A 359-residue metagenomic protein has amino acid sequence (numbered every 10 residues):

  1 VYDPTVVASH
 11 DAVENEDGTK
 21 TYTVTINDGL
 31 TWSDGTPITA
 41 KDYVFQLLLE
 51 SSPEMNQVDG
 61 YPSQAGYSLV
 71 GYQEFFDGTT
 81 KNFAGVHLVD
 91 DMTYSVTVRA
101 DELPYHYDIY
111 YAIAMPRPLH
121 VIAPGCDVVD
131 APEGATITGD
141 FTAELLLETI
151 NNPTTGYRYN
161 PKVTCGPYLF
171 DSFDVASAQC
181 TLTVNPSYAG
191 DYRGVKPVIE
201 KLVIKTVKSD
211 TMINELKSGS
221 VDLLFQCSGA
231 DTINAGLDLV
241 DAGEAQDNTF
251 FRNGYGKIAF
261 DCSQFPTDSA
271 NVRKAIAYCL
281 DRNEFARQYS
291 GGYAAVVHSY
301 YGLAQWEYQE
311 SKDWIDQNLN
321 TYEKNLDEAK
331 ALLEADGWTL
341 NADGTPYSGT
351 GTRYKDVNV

Functional and structural regions predicted by a protein language model:
A8-G66, V89, S95, E215 (+2 more regions): Aromatic- and charge-enriched surface segment that lines or borders ligand/interaction sites
T21-T25, Y43, Y94-S95, G166-D171 (+3 more regions): Short, well-ordered beta-strand elements
T25, G60-L145: Surface-exposed binding/hinge segments that line and control ligand-binding clefts or catalytic entry sites
I26-D34, N82-A84, G156-R158, L169 (+4 more regions): Second-shell loop/turn segments in exported
N27-T31, L48-N56, R99-L103, S187 (+7 more regions): Sec-exported extracytoplasmic/periplasmic mature domains
Q57-P62, D171-T183, V203-Q264, A275 (+1 more regions): Extracellular/periplasmic solute-recognition and catalytic clefts
A112-G194, K201, T211, L326 (+1 more regions): Gly/Pro-rich hinge or "lid" segments in bacterial periplasmic/extracellular proteins
D268-V359: Append "and occasionally in soluble cytosolic enzymes with long acidic Gly/Pro-rich linkers
